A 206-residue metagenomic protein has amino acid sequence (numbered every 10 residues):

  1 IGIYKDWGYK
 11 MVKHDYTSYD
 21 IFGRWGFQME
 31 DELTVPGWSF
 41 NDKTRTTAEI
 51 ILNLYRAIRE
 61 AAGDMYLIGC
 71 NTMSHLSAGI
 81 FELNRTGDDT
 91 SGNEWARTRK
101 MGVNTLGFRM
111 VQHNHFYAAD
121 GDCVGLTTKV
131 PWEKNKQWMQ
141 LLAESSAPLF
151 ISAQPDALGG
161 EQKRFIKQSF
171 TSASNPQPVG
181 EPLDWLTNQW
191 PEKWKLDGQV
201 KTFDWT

Functional and structural regions predicted by a protein language model:
I1-W7: Active-site-adjacent "subsite" loops/lids of carbohydrate-active enzymes
K10: Short acidic/polar active-site loop segments enriched in Thr and Asp
Y16-G23, N71-S74: Short, solvent-exposed turn/loop segments enriched in Gly/Ser/Thr/Pro and often Arg
D20-L52: Aromatic- and acidic-residue-enriched carbohydrate-binding clefts of CAZyme catalytic domains
R45-G160: Glycan-recognition surfaces
L142-S145, F150, D184-T206: Carbohydrate-binding surface patches
I166-S172: Membrane-embedded transmembrane-helix bundle of lipid-linked glycan/lipid transferases
